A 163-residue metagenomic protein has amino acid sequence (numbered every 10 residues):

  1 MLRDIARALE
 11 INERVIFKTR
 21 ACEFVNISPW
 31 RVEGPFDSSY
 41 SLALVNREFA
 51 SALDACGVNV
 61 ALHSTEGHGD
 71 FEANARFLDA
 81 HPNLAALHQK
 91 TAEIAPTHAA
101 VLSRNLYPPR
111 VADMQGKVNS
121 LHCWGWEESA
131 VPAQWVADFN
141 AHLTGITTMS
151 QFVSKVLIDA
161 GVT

Functional and structural regions predicted by a protein language model:
M1, P132-A133, T163: Generic structural signal for alpha-helix starts
L2-A99: N-terminal pre-catalytic "stem/leader" segment of glycosyltransferase-like enzymes
F17, R31-E33, G69-I158: Extended catalytic core of nucleotide-activated donor transferases of GT-like folds
A43, D159-A160: Short, solvent-exposed loop/turn and secondary-structure capping segments
C56, A160-T163: Secondary-structure transition/capping motifs at alpha-helix termini and the adjoining loop/turn into the next element
V60, N119-S120, T163: Hydrophobic anchor at the start of a short beta-strand that flanks the dinucleotide cofactor-binding loop
